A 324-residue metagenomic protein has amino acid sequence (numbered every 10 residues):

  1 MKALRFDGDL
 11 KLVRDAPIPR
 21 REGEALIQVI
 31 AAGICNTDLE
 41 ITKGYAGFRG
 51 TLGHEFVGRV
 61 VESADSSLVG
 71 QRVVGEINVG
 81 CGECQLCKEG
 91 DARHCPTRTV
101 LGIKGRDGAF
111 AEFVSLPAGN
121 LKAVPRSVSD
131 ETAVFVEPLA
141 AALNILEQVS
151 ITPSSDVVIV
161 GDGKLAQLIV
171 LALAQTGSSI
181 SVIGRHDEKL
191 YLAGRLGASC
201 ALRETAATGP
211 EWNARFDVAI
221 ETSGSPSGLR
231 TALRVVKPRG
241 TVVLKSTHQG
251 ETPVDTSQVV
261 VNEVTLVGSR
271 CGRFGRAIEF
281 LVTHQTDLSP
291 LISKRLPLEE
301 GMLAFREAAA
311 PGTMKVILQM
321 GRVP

Functional and structural regions predicted by a protein language model:
P19-A32, K43-Q85, P125-S127: Glycine-rich beta-strand-centered segment in the early N-terminal region that forms part of a ligand/cofactor-binding
S67-V69, I151, V236: Short, well-ordered loop/turn sites that connect or cap secondary structure elements
C81-V160: NAD(P)H dinucleotide-binding glycine-rich loop of Rossmann-like/cofactor-binding domains, especially the beta1-alpha1
V128-A206: Mid-domain Rossmann-like dinucleotide-binding core that forms the NAD(H)/NADP(H) cofactor-binding site
P210-A219: A short acidic, Gly/Pro-enriched loop at the edge of an enzyme's catalytic core that lines a small-molecule cofactor
P226-T283, M320-P324: Glycine-rich phosphate-binding loop and adjacent beta-alpha segment of Rossmann(oid) nucleotide-cofactor-binding
R230, G275-P324: C-terminal hydrophobic helical "lid"/dimerization subdomain of Rossmann-like NAD(P)H-dependent oxidoreductases
